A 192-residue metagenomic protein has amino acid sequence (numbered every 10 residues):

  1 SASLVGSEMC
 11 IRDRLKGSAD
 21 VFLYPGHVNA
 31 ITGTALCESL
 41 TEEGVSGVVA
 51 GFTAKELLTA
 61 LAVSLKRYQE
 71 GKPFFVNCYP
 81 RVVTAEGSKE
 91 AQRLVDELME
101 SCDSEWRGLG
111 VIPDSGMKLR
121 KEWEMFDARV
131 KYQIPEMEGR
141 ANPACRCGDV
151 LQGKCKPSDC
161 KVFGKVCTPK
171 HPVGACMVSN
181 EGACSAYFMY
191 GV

Functional and structural regions predicted by a protein language model:
S1-G6, I11: Single conserved hydrophobic/aromatic residue that forms the stacking wall/gate of nucleotide- or nucleobase-binding
E8, A35-L36, V130, R146: Glycine-rich, charged/polar anion/phosphate-binding loops that engage phosphate groups from diverse ligands
I11, T32, L36, E43 (+6 more regions): General structural feature for long, well-ordered alpha-helical segments within catalytic domains of soluble enzymes
S18-V83: A conserved active-site cap/scaffold subdomain adjacent to cofactor or substrate pockets
T59-D149: Internal helical hairpin/lid segments
G71-K72, Y190-V192: Short, structured secondary-structure boundary patches
P135-G191: Cysteine-cluster motifs in flexible loop/terminal segments that predominantly coordinate metals
